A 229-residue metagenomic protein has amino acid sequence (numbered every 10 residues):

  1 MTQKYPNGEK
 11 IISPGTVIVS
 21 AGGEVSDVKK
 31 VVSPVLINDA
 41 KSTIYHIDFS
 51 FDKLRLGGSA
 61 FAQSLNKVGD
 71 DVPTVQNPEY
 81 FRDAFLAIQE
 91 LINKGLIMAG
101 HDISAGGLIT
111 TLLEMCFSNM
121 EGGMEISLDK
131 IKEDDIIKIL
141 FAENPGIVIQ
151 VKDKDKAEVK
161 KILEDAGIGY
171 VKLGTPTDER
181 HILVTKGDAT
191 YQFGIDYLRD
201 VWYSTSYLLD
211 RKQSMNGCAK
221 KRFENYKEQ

Functional and structural regions predicted by a protein language model:
M1-F141, D155-Q229: Intein/HINT protein-splicing elements and their conserved insertion hotspots or analogous self-processing inserts
N144-G146: Short, solvent-exposed beta-strand edge segments and adjacent coil->beta transition regions
V148-K152: Short hydrophobic/aromatic beta-strand micro-patches that form the beta-sheet surface supporting nucleotide- or nucleic
